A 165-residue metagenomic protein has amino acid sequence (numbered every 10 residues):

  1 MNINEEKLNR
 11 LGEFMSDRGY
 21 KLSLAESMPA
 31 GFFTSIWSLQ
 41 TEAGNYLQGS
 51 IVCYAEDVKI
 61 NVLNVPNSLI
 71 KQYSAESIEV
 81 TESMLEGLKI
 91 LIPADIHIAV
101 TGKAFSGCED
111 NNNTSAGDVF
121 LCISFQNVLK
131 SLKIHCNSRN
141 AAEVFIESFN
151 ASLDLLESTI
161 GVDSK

Functional and structural regions predicted by a protein language model:
M1-K165: Short alpha-helical segments enriched in small residues
